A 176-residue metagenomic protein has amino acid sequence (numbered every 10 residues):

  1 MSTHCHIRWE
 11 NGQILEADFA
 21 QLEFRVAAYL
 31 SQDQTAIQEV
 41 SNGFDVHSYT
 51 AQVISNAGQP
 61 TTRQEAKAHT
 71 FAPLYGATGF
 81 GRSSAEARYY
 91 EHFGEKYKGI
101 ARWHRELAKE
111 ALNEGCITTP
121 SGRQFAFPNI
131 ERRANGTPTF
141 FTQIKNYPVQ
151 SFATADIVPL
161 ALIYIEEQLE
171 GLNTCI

Functional and structural regions predicted by a protein language model:
M1-I176: Conserved catalytic core of nucleotide polymerization and phosphodiester-bond processing enzymes
